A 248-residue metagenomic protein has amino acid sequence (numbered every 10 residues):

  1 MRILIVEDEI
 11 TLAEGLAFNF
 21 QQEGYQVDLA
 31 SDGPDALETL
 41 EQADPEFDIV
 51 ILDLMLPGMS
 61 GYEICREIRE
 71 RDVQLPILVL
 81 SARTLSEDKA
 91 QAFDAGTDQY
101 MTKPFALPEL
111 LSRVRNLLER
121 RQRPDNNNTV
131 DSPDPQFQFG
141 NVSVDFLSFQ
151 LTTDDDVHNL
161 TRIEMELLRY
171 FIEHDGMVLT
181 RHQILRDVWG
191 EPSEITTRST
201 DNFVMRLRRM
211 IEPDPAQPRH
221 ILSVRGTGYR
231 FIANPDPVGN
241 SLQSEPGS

Functional and structural regions predicted by a protein language model:
M1-D125: N-terminal/domain-start alpha-helical segments
R2, N116-V178, H182, A233 (+2 more regions): Short, Lys/Arg-enriched segments at the junction into DNA-binding effector domains of transcriptional regulators
R2, Q26, P76, Q136 (+2 more regions): Residues at or immediately flanking beta-strands
E23, V73, G140, Q217 (+1 more regions): Residue-level signal for beta-strand positions within conserved beta-sheet cores that form or flank
D35, G226-R230: Glycine-rich nucleotide-binding loop
A43-D44, D72, R121-D125, D175 (+3 more regions): A general structural signal marking secondary-structure boundaries and capping sites
Q150-H220, R225-T227: Positively charged, aromatic-enriched patches within helix-turn-helix-type DNA-binding elements, predominantly
